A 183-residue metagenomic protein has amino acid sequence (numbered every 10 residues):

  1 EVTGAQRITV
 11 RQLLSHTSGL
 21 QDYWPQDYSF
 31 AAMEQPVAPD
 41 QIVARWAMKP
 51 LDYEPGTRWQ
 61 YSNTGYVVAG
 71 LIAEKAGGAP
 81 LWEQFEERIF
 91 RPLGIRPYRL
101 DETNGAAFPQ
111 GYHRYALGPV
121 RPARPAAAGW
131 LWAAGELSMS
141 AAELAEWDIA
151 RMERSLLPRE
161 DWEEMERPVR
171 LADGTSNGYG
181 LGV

Functional and structural regions predicted by a protein language model:
V2-V183: Short, surface-exposed loop or secondary-structure junction motifs that flank catalytic or metal-binding residues
